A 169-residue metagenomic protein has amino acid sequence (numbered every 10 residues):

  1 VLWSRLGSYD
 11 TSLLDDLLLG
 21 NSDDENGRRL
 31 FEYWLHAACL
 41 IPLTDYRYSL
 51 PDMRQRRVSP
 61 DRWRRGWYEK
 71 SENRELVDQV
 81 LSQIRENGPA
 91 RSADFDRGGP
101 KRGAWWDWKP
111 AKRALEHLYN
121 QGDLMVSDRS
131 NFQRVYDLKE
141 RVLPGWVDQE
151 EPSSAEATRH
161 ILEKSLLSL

Functional and structural regions predicted by a protein language model:
V1-L169: Long, low-complexity intrinsically disordered regions
